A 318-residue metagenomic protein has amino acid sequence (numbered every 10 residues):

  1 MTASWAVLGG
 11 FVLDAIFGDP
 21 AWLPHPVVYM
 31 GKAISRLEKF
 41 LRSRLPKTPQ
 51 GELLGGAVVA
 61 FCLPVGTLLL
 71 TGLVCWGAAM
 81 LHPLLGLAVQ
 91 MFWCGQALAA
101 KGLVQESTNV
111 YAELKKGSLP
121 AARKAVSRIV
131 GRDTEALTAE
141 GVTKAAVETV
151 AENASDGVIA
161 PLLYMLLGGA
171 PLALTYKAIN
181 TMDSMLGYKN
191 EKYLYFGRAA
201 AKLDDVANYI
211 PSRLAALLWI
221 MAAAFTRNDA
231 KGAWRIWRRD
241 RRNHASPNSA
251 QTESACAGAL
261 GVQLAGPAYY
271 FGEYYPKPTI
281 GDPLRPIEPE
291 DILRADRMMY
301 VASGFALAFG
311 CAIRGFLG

Functional and structural regions predicted by a protein language model:
M1-T175, I179, G187-G318: Hydrophobic alpha-helical transmembrane segments
S184: Glycine-rich phosphate/dinucleotide-binding loop and adjoining beta-alpha-beta core of small-molecule
